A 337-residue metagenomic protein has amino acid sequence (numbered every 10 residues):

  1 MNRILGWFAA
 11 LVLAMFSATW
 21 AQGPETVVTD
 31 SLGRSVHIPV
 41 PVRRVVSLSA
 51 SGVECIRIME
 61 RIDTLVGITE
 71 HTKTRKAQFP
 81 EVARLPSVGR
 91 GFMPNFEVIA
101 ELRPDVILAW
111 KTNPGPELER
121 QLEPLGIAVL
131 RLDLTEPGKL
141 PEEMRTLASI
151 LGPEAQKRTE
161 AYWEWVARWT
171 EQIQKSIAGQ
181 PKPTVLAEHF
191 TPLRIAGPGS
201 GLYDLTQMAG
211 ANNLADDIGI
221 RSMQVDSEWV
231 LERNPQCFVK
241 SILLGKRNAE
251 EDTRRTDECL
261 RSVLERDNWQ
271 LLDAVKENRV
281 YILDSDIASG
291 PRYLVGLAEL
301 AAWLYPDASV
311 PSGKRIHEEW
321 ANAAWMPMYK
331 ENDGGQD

Functional and structural regions predicted by a protein language model:
M1-G6: Positively charged n-region of N-terminal signal peptides that target proteins for export
W7-F16: Bacterial N-terminal signal peptides
T19-G23: Boundary at the C-terminal end of the N-terminal hydrophobic targeting segment
E25, S35, V106, P116-R194 (+4 more regions): Extracytoplasmic substrate-binding proteins
S31-G33, P86-E97, N113, I218-S227: Short helix-initiation/N-cap motifs at beta->coil->alpha
R44-L102, V106-T112: A short, structured surface patch at a secondary-structure boundary
N95-R103, L125, V225-N234: Short helices/loops that flank or line small-molecule/ion binding pockets
A196-S222, I242, Y281: His/Asp/Glu-enriched short active-site or ligand-binding loop at hydrolase and phosphoryl-transfer sites
